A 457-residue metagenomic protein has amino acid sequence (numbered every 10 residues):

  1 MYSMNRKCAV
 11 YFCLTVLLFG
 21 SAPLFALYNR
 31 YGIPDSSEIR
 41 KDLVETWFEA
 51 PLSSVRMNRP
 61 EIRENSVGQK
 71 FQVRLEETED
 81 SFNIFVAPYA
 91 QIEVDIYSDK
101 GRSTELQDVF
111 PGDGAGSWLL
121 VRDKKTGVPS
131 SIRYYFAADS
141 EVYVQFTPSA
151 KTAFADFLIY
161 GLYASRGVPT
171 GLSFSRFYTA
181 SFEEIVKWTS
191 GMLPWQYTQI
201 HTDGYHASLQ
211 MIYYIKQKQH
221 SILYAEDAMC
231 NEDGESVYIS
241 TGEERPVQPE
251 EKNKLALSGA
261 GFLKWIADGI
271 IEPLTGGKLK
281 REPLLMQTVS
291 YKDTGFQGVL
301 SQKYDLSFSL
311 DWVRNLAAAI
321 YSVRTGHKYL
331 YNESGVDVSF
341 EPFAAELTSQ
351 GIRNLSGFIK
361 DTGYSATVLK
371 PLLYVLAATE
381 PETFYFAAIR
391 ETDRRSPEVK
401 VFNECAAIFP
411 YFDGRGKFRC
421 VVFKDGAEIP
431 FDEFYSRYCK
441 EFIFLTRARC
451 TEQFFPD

Functional and structural regions predicted by a protein language model:
Y2-F12: Bacterial N-terminal signal peptides that target proteins for export
Y11-S21: Bacterial N-terminal signal peptides
F25-D457: Cysteine-nucleophile amide-bond enzymes
